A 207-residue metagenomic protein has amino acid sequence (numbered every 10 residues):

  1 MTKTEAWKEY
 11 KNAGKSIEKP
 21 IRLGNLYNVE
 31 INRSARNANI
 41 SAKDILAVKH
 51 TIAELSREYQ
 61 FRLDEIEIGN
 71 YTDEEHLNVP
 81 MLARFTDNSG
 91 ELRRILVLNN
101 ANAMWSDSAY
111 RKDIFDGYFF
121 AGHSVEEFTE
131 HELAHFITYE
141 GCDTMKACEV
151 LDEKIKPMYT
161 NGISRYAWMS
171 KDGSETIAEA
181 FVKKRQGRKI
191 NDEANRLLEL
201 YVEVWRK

Functional and structural regions predicted by a protein language model:
T2-K207: Active-site-flanking segments in enzyme catalytic domains
